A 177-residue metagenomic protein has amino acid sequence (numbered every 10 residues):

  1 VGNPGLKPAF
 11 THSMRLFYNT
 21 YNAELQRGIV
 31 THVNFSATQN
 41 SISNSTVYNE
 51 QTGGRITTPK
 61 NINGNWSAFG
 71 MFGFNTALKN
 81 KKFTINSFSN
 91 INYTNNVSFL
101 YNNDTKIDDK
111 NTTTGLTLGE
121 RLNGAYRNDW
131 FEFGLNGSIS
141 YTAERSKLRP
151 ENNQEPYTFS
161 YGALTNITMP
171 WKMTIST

Functional and structural regions predicted by a protein language model:
V1-T177: Exposed, low-structure sequence patches enriched in small/polar residues
